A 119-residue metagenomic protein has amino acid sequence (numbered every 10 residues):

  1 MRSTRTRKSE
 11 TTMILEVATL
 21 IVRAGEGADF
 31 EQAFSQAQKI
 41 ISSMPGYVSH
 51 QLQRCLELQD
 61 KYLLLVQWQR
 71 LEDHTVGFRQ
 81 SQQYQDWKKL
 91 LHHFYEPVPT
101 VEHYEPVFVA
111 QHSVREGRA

Functional and structural regions predicted by a protein language model:
R2-T11, Q51-L58, K88-A119: Glycine-rich beta-strand-turn "strand-cap" elements at beta-sheet edges
I14-I21, Q51-R79, G117-R118: Short, well-ordered beta-strand segments in beta-rich or mixed alpha/beta enzyme and ligand-binding folds
I21-E31: Short, surface-exposed ligand-recognition loops at beta-strand->loop->(often short) alpha-helix junctions that present
R23-G25, L71, P106: Generic structural motif
A28, E72-H74, V109: Residue-level signal for secondary-structure boundary sites
E31, S35, Q82: Conserved GNAT-fold acetyl-CoA-binding loop/helix
K39-V48, Q67-E102: An amphipathic, aromatic/His-enriched active-site/gating alpha helix that lines ligand/cofactor pockets
